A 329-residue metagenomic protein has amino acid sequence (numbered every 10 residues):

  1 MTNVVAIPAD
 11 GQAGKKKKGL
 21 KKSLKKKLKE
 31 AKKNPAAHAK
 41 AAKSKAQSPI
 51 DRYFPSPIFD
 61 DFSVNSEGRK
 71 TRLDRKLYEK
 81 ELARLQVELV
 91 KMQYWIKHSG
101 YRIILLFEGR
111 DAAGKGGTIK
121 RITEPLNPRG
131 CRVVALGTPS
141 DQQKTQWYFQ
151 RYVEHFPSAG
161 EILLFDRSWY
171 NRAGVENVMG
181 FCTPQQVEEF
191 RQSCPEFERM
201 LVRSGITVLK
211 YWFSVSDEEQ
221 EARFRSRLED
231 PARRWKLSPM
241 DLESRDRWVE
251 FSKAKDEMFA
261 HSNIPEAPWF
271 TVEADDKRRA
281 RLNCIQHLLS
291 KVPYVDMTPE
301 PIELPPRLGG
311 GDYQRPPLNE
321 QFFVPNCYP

Functional and structural regions predicted by a protein language model:
T2-A9, A13-R84: Charged, amphipathic alpha-helical linker segments immediately N-terminal to NTP-binding catalytic cores
D74, R129-R191: Conserved nucleotide-sensing/catalytic segment adjacent to the nucleotide-binding pocket in NTP-handling enzymes
V87-K97: Pre-Walker A adenine-sensing motif
I104-E108, I206-E219, P239-E243, I264-A280: Phosphate-binding beta-loop-alpha motif at adenosine-nucleotide cofactor sites
L105-T123: Glycine-rich phosphate-binding P-loop
E124-V133, D296: Post-Walker A helix-loop "phosphate-sensing" segment adjacent to the P-loop in P-loop NTPases
V175-R191, L201-K253, I302-R307: A glycine- and Lys/Arg-enriched "phosphate-lid" helix/loop adjacent to the NTP-binding pocket of small-molecule kinases
K253-D256, A260-P329: NTP-dependent small-molecule kinase module
